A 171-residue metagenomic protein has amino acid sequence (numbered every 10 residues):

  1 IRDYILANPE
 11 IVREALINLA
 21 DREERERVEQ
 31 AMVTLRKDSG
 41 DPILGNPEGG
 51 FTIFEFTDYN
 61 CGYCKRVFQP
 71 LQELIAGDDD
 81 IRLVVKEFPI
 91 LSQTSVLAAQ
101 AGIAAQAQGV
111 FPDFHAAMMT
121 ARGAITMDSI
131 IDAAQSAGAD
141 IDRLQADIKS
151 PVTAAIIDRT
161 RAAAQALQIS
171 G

Functional and structural regions predicted by a protein language model:
I1-Q93, K149, T153-Q168: Extracytoplasmic thiol/disulfide redox context detector
P89-G171: Cysteine-centric redox/oxidoreductase cores and disulfide-bonded domains
